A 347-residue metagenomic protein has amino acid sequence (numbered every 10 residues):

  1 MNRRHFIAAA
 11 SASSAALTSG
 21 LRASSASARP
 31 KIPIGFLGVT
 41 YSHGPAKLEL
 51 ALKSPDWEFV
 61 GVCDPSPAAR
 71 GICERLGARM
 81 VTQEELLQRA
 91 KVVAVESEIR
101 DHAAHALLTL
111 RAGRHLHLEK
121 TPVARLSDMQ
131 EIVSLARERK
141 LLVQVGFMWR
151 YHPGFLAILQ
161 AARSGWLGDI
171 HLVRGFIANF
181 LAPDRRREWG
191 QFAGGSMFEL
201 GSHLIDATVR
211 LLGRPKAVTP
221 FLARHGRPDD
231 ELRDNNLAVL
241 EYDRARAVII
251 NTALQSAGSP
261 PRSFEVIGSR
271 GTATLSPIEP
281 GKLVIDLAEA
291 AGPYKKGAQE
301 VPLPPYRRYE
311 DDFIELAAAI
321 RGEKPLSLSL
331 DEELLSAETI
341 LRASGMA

Functional and structural regions predicted by a protein language model:
M1-I7, L21, H102: Twin-arginine (Tat) signal peptide motif
I7-A28, V92-A94, Q130, E315-A347: C-terminal helix-rich "cap/oligomerization" subdomain common to oxidoreductases
S13, L17-L76: N-terminal Rossmann-like dinucleotide-binding module
S42-H43, W149-D230: Predominantly a Rossmann-like dinucleotide-binding segment in NAD(P)-dependent oxidoreductases
A78-L135: Beta-loop-alpha module in the N-terminal Rossmann-like domain of NAD(P)-dependent dehydrogenases, especially those
E131-W149, D169-H171: Rossmann-fold dehydrogenase core element
D206-K282, E310-K324: Contiguous beta-strand/loop segments that form the cofactor/metal-binding neighborhood of enzyme cores
P277-A347: C-terminal active-site/capping subdomain that shapes the small-molecule cofactor and substrate pocket of enzyme
